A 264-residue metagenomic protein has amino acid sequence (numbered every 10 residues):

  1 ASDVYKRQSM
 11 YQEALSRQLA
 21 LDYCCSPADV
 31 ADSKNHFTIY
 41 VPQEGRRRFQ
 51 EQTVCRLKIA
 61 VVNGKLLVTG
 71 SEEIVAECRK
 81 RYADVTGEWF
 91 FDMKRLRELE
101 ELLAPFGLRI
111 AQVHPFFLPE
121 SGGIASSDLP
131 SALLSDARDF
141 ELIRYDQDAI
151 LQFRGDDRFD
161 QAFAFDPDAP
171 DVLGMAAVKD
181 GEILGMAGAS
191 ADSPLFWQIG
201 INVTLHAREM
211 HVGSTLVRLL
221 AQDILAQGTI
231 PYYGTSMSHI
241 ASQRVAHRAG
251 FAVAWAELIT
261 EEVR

Functional and structural regions predicted by a protein language model:
A1-Y5: Short, small-residue-biased leader/transition segments that mark boundaries at the very start of proteins
E13-L151: Acyl-donor-binding surface of acyltransferase catalytic domains
L66-T69, I224-S236: Conserved GNAT acetyl-CoA-binding A-motif
V68, I199, E209-D223, R244 (+1 more regions): Conserved acetyl-CoA-binding loop-helix of GNAT-fold acetyltransferases
I110-P119, A252-R264: Conserved catalytic-core motifs of GNAT/GCN5-like acyltransferases
R154-V172: Active-site rim helix/loop that mediates acceptor-substrate recognition in acyltransferases
D166-V172, V178-K179, I183-F196, G200-T204: A conserved beta-strand-loop-helix scaffold within acyl/acetyltransferase catalytic domains
Y233-H247, A252, E261: Conserved beta-strand-loop-alpha-helix junction that forms the acyl-donor binding cleft
